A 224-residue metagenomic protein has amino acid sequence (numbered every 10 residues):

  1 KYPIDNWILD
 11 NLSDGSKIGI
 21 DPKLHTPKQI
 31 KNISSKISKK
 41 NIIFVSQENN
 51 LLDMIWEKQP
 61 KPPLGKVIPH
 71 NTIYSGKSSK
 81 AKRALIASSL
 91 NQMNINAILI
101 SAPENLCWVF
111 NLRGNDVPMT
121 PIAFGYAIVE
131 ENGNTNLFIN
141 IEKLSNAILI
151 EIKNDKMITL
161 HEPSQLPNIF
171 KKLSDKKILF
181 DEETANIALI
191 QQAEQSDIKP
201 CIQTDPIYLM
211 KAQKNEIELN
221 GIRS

Functional and structural regions predicted by a protein language model:
K1-S224: A composition/biophysics-driven feature that prefers long, compositionally simple stretches
